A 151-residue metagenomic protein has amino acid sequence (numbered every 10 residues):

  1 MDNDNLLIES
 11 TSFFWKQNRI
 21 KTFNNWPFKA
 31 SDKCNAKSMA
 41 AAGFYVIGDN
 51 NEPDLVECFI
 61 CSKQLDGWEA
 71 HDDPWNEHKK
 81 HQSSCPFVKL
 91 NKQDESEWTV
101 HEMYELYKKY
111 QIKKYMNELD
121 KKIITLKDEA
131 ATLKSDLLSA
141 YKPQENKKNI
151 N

Functional and structural regions predicted by a protein language model:
M1-N151: Intrinsically disordered, low-complexity linker/tail regions enriched in polar/charged residues
